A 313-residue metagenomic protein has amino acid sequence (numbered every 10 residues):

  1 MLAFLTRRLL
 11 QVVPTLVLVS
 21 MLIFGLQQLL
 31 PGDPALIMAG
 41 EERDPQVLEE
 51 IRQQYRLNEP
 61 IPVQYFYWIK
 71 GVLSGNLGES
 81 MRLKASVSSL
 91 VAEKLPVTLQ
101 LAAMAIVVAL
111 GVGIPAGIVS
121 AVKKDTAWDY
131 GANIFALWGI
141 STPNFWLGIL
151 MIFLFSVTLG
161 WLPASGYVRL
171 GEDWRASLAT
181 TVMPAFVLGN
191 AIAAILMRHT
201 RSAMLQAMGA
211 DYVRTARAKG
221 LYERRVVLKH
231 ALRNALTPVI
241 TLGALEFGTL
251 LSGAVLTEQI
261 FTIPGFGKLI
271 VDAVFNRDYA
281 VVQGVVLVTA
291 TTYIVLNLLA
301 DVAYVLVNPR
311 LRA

Functional and structural regions predicted by a protein language model:
L2-F4, E93-Y130, E172-A313: Alpha-helical transmembrane segments of integral membrane proteins, especially multi-pass inner/plasma-membrane
T6-L16: N-terminal signal-anchor/signal peptide hydrophobic helix marking the start of the first transmembrane segment
V12, K94, T98, I134-L137 (+2 more regions): Residue-level signal for discrete positions within transmembrane alpha-helices of multi-pass small-molecule
T15-F66, L159-T180: Hydrophobic alpha-helical transmembrane segments of membrane transport/permease proteins and related membrane-embedded
V17-M21, W138-L150, G243-G248: Hydrophobic alpha-helical membrane-insertion segments
R43-N76, T181, V213, F261-A273: Short hydrophobic, aromatic-rich alpha-helical segments embedded in or entering the lipid bilayer of multi-pass
N58-I114: An internal, D/E-rich "acidic patch" concept
N133-R198: Membrane-water interface segments at transmembrane-helix boundaries in multipass membrane proteins
